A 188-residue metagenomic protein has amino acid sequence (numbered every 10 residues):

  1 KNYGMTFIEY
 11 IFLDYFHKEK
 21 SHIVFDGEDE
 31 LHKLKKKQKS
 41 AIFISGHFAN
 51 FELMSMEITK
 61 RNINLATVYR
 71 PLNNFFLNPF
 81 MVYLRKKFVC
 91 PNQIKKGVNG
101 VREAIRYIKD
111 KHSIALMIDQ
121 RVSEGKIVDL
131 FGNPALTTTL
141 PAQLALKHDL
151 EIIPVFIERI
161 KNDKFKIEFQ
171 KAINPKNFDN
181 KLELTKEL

Functional and structural regions predicted by a protein language model:
K1-S45, F80-Y83, I167: Membrane-anchoring hydrophobic helices of lipid-metabolizing enzymes
N2-M5, K37-G97, S123-K126, N133 (+1 more regions): Catalytic core of membrane glycerolipid acyltransferases/transacylases, capturing the structured, soluble-facing
Y3-G4, G27, N73, L77 (+4 more regions): Alpha-helical structural motif
K18-S21, S45-G46, A66-Y69, A104-I108: Short acidic/polar alpha-helix capping motifs at helix-coil junctions
D26, V68, Q170: Residues in well-ordered beta-strands of folded domains
E28, L72, A172-N174: Generic structural motif
H32-K37, K60, V98-L188: Non-catalytic C-terminal accessory region of glycerolipid acyltransferases and related lyso-lipid remodeling enzymes
